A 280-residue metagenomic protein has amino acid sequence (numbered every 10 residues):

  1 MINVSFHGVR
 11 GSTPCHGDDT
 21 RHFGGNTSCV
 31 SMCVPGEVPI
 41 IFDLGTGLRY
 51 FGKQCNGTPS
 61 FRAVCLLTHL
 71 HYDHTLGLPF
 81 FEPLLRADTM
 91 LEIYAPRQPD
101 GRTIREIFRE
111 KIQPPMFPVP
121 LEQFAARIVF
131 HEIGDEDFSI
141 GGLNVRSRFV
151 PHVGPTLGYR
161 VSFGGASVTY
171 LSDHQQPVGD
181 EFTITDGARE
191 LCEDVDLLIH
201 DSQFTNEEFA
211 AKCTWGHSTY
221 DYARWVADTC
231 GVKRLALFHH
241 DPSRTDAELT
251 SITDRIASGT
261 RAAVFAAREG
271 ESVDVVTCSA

Functional and structural regions predicted by a protein language model:
M1-T169, G179, R189, A247-A280: Binuclear metal-dependent hydrolase catalytic cores
G45-T46, D173-Q175, Q203: Short glycine-/small-residue-rich Rossmann-like dinucleotide-binding loops
H69, D173, H239: Active-site glycine-centered loops adjacent to acidic/histidine catalytic or metal-binding residues that shape
V168-Q175, F209: Short, basic, glycine/proline-bearing loop/turn elements
P177-R268: Cap/insert and terminal regions of metallo-dependent hydrolase folds
